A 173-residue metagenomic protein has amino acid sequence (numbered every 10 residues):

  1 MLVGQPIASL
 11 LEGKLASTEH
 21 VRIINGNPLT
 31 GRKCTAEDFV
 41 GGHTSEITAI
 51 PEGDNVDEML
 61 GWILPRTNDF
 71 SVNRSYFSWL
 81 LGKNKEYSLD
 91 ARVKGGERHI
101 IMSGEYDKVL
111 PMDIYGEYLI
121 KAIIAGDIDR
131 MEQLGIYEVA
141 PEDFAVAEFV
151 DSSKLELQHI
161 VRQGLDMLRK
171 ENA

Functional and structural regions predicted by a protein language model:
M1-A173: Redox cofactor-anchoring modules in respiratory/redox and cofactor-processing assemblies
